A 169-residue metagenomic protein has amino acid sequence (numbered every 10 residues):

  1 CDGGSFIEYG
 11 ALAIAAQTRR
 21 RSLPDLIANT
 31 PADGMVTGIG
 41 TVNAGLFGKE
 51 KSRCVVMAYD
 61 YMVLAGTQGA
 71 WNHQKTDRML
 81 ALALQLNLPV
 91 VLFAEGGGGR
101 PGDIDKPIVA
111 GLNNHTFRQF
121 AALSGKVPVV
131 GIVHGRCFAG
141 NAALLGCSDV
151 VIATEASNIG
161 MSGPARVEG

Functional and structural regions predicted by a protein language model:
C1-V130, R136, N141, C147-N158: Terminal-region recognition feature
P164-V167: N-terminal cationic and glycine-rich segments that engage phosphates or anionic surfaces
